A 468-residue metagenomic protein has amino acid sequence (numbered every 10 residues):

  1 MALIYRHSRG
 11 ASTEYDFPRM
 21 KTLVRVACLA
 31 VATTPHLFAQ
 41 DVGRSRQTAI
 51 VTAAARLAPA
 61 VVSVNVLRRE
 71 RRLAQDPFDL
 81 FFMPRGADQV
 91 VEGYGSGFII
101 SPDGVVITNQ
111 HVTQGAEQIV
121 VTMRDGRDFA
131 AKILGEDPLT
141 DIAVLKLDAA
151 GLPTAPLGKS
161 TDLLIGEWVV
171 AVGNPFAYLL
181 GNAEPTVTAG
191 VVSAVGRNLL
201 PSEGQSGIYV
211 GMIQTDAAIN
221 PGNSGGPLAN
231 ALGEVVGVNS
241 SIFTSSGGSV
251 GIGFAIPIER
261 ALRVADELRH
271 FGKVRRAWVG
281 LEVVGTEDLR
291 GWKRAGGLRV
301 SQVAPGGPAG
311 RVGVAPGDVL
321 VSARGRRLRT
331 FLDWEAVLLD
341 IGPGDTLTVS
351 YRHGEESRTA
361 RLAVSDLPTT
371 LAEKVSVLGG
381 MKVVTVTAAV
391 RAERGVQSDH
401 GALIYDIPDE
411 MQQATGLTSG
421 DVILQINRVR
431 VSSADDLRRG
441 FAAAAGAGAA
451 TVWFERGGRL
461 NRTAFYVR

Functional and structural regions predicted by a protein language model:
M1-K21: N-terminal secretory signal peptides that target proteins for export/translocation
K21-L29: Sec-dependent signal peptide recognition, specifically the positively charged N-region followed immediately by
C28-A39: Hydrophobic h-region of N-terminal signal peptides that target proteins for export in Gram-negative bacteria
A39-V312, S322-R327, F331-T346, R352-G379 (+1 more regions): Serine-dependent protease modules
G86, A295-G297, V396-G401, Q425: A local structural motif
V106-I107, S301, A309-F331, I404 (+1 more regions): Conserved PDZ fold ligand-binding element
A229, R276-V283, V337, D345-K382 (+4 more regions): Intrinsically disordered, Ser/Thr/Pro/Gly-rich linkers and terminal tails that flank and connect PDZ domains
K382-V390, R394-D399, Y405-D409: Extracytoplasmic/periplasm-facing segments of secreted or lipoprotein envelope proteins
